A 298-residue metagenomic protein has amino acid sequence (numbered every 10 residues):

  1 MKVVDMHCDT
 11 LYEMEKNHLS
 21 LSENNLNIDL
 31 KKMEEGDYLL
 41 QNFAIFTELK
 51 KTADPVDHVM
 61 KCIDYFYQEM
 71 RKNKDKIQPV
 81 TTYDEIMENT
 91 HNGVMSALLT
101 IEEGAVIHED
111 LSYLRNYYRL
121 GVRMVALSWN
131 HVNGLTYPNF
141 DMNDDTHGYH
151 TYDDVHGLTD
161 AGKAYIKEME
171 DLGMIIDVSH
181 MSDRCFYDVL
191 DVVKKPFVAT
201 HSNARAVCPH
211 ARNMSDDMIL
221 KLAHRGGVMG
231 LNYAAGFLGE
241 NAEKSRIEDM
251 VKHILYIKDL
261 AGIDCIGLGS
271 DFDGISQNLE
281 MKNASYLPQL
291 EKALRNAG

Functional and structural regions predicted by a protein language model:
M1-Y152, P209-L268, F272-G298: N-terminal hydrophobic targeting/anchoring segments and the immediately downstream early-domain regions of hydrolases
H131-Y137, D144-K221, G230-A235: Active-site core of metal-dependent hydrolases
